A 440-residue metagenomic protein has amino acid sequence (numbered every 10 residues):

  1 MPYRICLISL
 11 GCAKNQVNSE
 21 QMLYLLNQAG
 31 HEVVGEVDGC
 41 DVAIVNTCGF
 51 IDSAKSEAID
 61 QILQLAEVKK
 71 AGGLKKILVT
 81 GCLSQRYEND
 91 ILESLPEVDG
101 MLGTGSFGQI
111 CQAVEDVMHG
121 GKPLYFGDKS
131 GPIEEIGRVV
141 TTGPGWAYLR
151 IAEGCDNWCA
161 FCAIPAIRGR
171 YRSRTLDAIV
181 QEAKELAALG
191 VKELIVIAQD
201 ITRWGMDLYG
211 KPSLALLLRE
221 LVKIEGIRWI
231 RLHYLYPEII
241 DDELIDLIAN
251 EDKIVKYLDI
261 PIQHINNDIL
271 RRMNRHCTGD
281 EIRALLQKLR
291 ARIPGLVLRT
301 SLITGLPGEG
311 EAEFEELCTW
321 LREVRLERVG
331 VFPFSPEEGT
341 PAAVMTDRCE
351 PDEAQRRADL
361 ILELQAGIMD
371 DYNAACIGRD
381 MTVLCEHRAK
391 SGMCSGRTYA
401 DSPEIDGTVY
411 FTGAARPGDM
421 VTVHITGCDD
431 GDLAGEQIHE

Functional and structural regions predicted by a protein language model:
M1-W204, E243, L258, D280-A291 (+4 more regions): Proteins enriched for Cys/Gly/acidic motifs involved in redox and nucleic-acid/cofactor modification
Y3, H31, K75, D99 (+5 more regions): A structural micro-motif
I8, I197-Q199, H233-L235, P261-Q263 (+5 more regions): Generic beta-strand/beta-sheet core signal
I77-G81, R86, I91, A188-A312 (+1 more regions): Conserved SAM/AdoMet-binding glycine-rich loop
V139-V140, D246-N250, I262, N373-A375 (+2 more regions): Replace "in large, NTP-powered and nucleic-acid-processing enzymes" with "in large, NTP-powered factors and other
C159, I179, V196, L232 (+7 more regions): Conserved, mostly hydrophobic/aromatic
L244-I245, L317, Y410-F411: Short beta-alpha junctions and helix-cap segments that line functional grooves
V344-E440: Terminal RNA-binding accessory module
